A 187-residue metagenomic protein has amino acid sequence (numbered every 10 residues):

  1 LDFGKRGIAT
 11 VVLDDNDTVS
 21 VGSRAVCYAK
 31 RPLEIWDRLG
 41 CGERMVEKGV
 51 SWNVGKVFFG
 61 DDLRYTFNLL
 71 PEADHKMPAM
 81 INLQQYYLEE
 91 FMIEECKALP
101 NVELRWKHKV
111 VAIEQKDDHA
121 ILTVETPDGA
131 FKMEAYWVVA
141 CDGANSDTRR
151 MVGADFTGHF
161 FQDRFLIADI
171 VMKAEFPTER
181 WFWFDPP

Functional and structural regions predicted by a protein language model:
D2-A25: Glycine-rich FAD pyrophosphate-binding loop
R6, A98-P100: Conserved dinucleotide-binding and phosphotransfer motif residues
V21-A98, R105-K107, E114, W183: Active-site-adjacent segment of FAD-dependent monooxygenases/related oxidoreductases
E94, D117, W137, C141-P187: Conserved FAD-binding catalytic core of PHBH/FMO-like flavoproteins
K107-V111, T126-P127: Conserved SAM/SAH-binding loop
E114-A120: A short, glycine/Asx- and small/polar-enriched loop/turn that sits immediately N-terminal to a beta-strand
P127-W137, C141: Core beta-strand elements of the Rossmann-like FAD/NAD(P) dinucleotide-binding domain in flavoenzyme oxidoreductases
